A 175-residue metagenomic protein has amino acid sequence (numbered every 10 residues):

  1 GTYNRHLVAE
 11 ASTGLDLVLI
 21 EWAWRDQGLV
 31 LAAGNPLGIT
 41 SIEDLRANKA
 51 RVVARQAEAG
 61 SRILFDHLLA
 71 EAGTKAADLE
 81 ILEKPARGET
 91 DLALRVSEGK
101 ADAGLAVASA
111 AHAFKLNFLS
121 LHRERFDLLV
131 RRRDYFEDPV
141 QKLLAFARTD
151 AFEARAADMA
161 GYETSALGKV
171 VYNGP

Functional and structural regions predicted by a protein language model:
G1-N35: N-terminal segment of the mature folded domain
G1-V8, A93-H122: A ligand-binding cleft/hinge motif common to bilobed small-molecule-binding domains
H6-D16, L37-E43, K49, D150-P175: N-terminal hydrophobic or amphipathic helices and topogenic motifs
D26, L116-A145, A166-Y172: Periplasmic-binding protein-like
G34-T40, D134-P139: Short helix-loop capping/hinge motifs at secondary-structure junctions, enriched in acidic/polar residues
E43-I63: Short loop->beta-strand "edge-of-pocket" segments that line small-molecule binding or catalytic clefts across diverse
L45, F65, A93-S97: Hydrophobic residues within well-ordered alpha-helices
K75-G88: Short beta-strand-to-loop elements that line the ligand-binding cleft of bilobed periplasmic-binding protein-like
